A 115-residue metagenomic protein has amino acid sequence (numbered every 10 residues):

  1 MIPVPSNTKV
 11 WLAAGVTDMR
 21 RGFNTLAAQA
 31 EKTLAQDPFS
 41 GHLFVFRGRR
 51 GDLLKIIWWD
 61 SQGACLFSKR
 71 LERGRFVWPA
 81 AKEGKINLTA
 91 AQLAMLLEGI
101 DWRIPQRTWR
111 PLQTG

Functional and structural regions predicted by a protein language model:
M1-G115: Polybasic/polar functional segments that serve as interface/processing modules
